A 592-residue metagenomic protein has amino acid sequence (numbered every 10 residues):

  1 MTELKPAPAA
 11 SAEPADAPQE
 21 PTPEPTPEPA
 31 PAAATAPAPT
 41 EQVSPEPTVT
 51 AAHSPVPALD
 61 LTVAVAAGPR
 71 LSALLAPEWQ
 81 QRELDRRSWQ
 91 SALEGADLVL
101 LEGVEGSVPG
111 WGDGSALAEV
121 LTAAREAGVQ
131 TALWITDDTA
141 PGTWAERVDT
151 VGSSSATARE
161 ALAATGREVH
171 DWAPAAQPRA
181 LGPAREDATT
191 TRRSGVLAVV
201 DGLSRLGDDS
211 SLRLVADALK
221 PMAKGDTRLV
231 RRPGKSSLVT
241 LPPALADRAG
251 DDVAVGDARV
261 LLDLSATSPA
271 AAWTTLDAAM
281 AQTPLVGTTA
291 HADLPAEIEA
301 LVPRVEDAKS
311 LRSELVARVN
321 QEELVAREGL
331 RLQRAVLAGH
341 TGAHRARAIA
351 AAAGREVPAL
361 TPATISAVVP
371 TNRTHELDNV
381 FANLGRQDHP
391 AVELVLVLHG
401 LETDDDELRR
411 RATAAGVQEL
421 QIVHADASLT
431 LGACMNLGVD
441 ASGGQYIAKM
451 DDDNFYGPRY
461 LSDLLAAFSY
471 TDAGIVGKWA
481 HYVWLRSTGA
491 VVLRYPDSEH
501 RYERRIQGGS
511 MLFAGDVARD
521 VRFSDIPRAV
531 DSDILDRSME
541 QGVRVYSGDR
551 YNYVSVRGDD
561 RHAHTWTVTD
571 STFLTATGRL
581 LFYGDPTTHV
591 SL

Functional and structural regions predicted by a protein language model:
L4, A249-D252, T274, L330-R331 (+1 more regions): C-terminal catalytic/acceptor-binding lobe
V49-P57, A64-T165, P243-G250, S268-A271 (+1 more regions): Extended catalytic core of nucleotide-activated donor transferases of GT-like folds
R125-D217, S310-E322, R327, R331 (+3 more regions): Catalytic core of nucleotide-activated saccharide and alditol-phosphate transferases
A164, L238-A338, A348, Y482-V483: Catalytic binding pocket for nucleotide-activated donors in carbohydrate/polymer assembly enzymes
P178-V253, V369, R373-L398: Conserved catalytic-core segment of nucleotide-activated headgroup transferases in glycan assembly
A338-N383: N-proximal low-complexity "stem/linker" segments adjacent to membrane-targeting elements
I447: Short aromatic/hydrophobic "clamp" motif used to bind/position activated sugar donors
R459-A490: Conserved donor NDP-sugar-binding/catalytic core segment of glycosyltransferases
